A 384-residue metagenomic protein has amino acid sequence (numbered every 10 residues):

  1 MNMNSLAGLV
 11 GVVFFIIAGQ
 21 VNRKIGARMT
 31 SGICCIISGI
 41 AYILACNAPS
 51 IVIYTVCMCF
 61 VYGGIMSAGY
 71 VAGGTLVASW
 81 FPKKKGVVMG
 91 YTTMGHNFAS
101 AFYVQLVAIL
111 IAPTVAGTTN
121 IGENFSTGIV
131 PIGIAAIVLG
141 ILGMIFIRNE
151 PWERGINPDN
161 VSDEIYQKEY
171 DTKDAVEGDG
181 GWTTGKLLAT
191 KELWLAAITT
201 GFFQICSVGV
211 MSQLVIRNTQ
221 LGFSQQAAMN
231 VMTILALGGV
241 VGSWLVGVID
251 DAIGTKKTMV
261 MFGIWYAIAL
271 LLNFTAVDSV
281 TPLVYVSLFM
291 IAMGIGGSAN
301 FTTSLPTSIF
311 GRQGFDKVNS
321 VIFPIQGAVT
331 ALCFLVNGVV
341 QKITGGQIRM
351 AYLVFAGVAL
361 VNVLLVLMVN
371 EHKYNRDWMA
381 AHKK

Functional and structural regions predicted by a protein language model:
V13-I51: Conserved MFS/SLC helix-loop-helix module at the cytosolic interface between two early adjacent transmembrane helices
F14-A27, S243-G254, Q341: Helix-to-loop junctions at the C-terminal end of transmembrane segments in multipass secondary transporters
V52-A68, L283-G297: Hydrophobic core of transmembrane alpha-helices in multi-pass small-molecule transporters, especially MFS/SLC-type
A68-F81, V88, G297-F310: Intracellular juxtamembrane helix-capping segments at the cytosolic ends of symmetry-related transmembrane helices
S100, I309-T344: A late C-terminal transmembrane helix in Major Facilitator Superfamily
A112-I134, V339-V358: A membrane-interface helix-boundary motif in multi-pass transporters
W182-W244, C333: Extracytoplasmic gate region of multi-pass secondary transporters
T233-V246, D250-L305: C-terminal transmembrane helical hairpin of 12-TM major facilitator-type secondary transporters
